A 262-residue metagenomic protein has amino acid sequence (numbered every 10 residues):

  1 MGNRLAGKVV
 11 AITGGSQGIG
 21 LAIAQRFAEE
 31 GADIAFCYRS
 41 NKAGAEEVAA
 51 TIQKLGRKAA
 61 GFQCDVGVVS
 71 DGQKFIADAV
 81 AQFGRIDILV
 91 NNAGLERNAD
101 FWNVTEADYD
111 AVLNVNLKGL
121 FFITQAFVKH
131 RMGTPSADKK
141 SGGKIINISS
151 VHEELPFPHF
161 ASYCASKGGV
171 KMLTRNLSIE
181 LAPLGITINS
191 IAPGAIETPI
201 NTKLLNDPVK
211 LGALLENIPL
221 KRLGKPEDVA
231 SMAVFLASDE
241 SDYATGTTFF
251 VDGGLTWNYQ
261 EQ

Functional and structural regions predicted by a protein language model:
V9, S16-Q17: Conserved glycine-rich cofactor-binding loop
D100-F101, T105-L113, L214: Substrate-binding pocket helix/loop in short-chain dehydrogenase/reductase
W102, L155-A161, P183, K221 (+2 more regions): Active-site loop immediately N-terminal to the catalytic Tyr-X3-Lys motif of short-chain dehydrogenase/reductase
T124, S166, T174: Active-site helix of classical SDR
K129, I179-P183, D242: Alpha-helical segment proximal to the catalytic Tyr-Lys
S150: Residue(s) in the substrate-gating loop at a strand-loop-helix junction that position the organic substrate next
L155, V234, T245-Q262: Short C-terminal tail/terminal secondary-structure segment of NAD(P)H-dependent dehydrogenase/reductase domains
